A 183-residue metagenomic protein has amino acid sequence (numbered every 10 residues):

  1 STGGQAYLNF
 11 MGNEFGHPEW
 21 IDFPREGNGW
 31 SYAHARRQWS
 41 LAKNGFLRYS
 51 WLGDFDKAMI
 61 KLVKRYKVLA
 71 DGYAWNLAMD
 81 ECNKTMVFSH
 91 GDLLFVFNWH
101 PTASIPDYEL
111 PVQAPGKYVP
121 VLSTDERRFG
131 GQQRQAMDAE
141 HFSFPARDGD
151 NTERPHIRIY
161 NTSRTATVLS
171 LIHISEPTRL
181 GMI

Functional and structural regions predicted by a protein language model:
T2-N9, N13-S175, R179: Carbohydrate-interacting/catalytic domains
